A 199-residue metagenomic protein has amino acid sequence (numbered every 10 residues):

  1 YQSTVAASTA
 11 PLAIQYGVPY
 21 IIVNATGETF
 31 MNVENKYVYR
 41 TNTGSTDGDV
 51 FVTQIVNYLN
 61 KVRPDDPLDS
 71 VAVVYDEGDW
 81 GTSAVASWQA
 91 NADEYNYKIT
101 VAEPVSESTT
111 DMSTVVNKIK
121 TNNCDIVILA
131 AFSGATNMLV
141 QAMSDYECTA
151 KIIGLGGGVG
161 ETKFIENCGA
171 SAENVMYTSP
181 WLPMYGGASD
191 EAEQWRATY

Functional and structural regions predicted by a protein language model:
Y1-E103, K151-Y177: Extracytoplasmic ligand/sensor domains, especially the bilobed periplasmic-binding protein
S3-I14, D111, D125-Y146: Hydrophobic alpha-helical
V5, A84, S108-D111, V115 (+4 more regions): General structural feature for long, well-ordered alpha-helical segments within catalytic domains of soluble enzymes
G48-T53, T82, P104-I119, A188-E191: Structural motif
L68, C124-D125: Short, high-confidence coil segments that cap the C-terminus of an alpha-helix and link into the following beta-strand
K163-Y199: C-terminal lobe and pocket-closing loops of periplasmic/extracytoplasmic Venus-flytrap solute-binding proteins
